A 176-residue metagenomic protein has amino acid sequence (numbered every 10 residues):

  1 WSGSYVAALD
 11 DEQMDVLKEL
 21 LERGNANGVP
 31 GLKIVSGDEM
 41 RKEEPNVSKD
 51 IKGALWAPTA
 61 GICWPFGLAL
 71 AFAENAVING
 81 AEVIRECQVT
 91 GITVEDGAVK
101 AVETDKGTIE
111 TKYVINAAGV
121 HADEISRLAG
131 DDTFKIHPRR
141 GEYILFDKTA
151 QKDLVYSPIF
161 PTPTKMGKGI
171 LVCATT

Functional and structural regions predicted by a protein language model:
W1, G91-V94, A98-V99, T108 (+2 more regions): Active-site substrate-recognition segment that forms the wall of the catalytic cavity or substrate channel
W1-E43, G169-I170: Dinucleotide-binding Rossmann-like beta1-alpha1 core, especially the glycine-rich loop that anchors the ADP
S4-A8, A54-W56, Y143: Short aromatic/hydrophobic contact patches that present stacked aromatics for nucleic-acid/ligand binding
D11, G37-D38, F66, C87 (+1 more regions): Alpha-helix N-cap/helix-start capping motif
E12-D15, E43-K52, T93-K100, I109 (+1 more regions): A short, glycine/Asx- and small/polar-enriched loop/turn that sits immediately N-terminal to a beta-strand
E19, R23, A71, N75-I78 (+1 more regions): Alpha-helical scaffold segments in soluble metabolic enzymes
K33-S36, V83-R85, N116: General beta-strand structural signal in soluble alpha/beta enzymes
L55-Y113: Helical element adjacent to the flavin cofactor pocket in flavoenzyme catalytic cores
